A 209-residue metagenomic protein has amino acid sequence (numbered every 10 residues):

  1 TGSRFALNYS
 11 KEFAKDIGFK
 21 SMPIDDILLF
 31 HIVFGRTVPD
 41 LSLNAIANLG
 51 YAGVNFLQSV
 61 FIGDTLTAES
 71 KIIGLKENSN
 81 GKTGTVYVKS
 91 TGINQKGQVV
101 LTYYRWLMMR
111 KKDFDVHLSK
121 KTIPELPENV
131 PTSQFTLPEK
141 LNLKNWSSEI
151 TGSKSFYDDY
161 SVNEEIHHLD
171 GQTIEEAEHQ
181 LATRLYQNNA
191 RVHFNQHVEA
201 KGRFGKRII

Functional and structural regions predicted by a protein language model:
T1-Y51, K112-I209: Hot-dog-fold acyl-thioester-processing enzymes
A47, Y51-Q58, I73: A cross-kingdom feature marking solvent-exposed beta-strand/loop segments within repeated, beta-rich binding/scaffold
Q58-S147: HotDog/MaoC-like acyl-thioester-processing domains
